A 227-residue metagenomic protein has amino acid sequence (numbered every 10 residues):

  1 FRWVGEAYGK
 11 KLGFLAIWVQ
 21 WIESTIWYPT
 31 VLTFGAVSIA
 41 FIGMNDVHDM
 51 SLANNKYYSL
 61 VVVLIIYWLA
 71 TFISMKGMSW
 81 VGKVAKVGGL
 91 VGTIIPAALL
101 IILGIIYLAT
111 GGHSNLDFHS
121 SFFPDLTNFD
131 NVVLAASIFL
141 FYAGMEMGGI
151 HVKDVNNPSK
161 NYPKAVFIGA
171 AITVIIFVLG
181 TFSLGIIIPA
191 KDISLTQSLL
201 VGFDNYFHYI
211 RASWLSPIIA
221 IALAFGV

Functional and structural regions predicted by a protein language model:
F1-Y67, F72-M75, A224-V227: Hydrophobic transmembrane alpha-helices that form the core helical bundles of multi-pass secondary transporters
R2-E6, G13, I17, K83-K86 (+3 more regions): Short amphipathic alpha-helical coupling elements at transmembrane boundaries
R2-V4, G9, F41-H48, F167-V227: TM-loop-TM module centered on a large, flexible mid-protein loop between adjacent transmembrane helices in multi-pass
I17-T30, G35, G92-I101, A170-F182: Hydrophobic alpha-helical membrane-insertion segments
V37-I42, S74, V91-F122, T181-A190: Hydrophobic alpha-helical segments and their helix-loop junctions in multi-pass secondary transporters
N55-V63, F129-L134, S216-P217: Residue-level signature of transmembrane alpha-helical entry/exit and packing/kink sites in multi-pass membrane
S59-H113, T127, A143, V166-A171: Membrane-interface loop-to-helix entry segments
V87-V91, G148-G185: Junctions where cytoplasmic loops transition into the N-terminal start of transmembrane alpha-helices in multi-pass
